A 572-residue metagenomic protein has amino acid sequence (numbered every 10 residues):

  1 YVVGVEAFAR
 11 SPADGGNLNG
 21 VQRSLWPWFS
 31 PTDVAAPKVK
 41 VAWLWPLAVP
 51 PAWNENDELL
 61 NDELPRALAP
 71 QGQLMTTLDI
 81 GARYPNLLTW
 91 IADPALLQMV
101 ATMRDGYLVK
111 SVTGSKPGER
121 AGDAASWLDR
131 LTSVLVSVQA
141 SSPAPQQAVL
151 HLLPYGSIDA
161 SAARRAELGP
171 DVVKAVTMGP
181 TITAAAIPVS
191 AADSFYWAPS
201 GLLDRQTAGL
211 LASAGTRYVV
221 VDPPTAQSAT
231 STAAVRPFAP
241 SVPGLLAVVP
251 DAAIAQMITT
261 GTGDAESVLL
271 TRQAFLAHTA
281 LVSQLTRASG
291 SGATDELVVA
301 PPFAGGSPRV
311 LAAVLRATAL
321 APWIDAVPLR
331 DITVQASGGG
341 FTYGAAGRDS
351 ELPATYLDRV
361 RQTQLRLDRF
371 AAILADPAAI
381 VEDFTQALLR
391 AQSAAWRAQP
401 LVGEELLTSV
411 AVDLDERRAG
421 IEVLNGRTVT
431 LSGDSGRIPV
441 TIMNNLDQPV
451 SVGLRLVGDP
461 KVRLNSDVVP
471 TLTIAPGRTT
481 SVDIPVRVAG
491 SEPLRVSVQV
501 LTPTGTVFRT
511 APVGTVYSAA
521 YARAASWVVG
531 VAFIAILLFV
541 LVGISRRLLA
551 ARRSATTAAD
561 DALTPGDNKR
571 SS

Functional and structural regions predicted by a protein language model:
Y1-V34, L406-S409, G490-L549: Terminal connector regions
D14-S142: Active-site beta->alpha N-cap acidic-glycine motif
W45-P46, W90-A92, H151-Y155, Y196 (+5 more regions): Hydrophobic alpha-helical membrane segments, chiefly transmembrane helices and signal peptide h-regions, characterized
D62-P65, S161-P170, D193-P199: Second-shell loop/turn segments in exported
G72, I80-Y84, L88, M178-S190 (+3 more regions): Catalytic grooves of carbohydrate-active enzymes
H151-T181: Glycine-rich phosphate-binding "P-loop"
D368-A371, A375-R523: Membrane-proximal extracellular "stem/stalk" segments of glycoproteins immediately N-terminal to a transmembrane helix
A550-S572: Cytoplasmic C-terminal tails of single-pass
